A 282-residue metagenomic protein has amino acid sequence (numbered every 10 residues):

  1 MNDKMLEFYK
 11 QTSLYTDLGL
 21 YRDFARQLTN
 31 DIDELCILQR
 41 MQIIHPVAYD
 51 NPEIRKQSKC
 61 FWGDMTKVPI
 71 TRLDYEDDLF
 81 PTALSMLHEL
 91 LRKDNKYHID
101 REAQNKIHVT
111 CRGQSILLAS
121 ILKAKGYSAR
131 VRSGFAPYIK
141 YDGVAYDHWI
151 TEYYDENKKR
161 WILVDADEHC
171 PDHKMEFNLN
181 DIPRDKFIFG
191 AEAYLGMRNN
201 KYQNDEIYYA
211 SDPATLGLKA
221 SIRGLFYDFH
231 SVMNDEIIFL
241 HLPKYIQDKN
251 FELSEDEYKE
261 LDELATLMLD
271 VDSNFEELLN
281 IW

Functional and structural regions predicted by a protein language model:
N2, L6-S13, C36, R40-H45 (+2 more regions): His-Asp-centered catalytic microenvironments across diverse enzyme cores, prominently the transglutaminase-like
N2-N105: Secondary-structure boundary elements
N30, K123, E156-K158: A short, structured loop/turn motif at beta-sheet edges
P69-W149: Active-site neighborhood of thiol-dependent amide/isopeptide-bond enzymes
